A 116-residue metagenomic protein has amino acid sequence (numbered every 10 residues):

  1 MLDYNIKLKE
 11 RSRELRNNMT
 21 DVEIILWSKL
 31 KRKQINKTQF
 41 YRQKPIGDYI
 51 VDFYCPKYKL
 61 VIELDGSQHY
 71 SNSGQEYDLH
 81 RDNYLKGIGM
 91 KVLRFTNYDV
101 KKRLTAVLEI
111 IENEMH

Functional and structural regions predicted by a protein language model:
M1-H116: Nucleic-acid endo/exonuclease domains
